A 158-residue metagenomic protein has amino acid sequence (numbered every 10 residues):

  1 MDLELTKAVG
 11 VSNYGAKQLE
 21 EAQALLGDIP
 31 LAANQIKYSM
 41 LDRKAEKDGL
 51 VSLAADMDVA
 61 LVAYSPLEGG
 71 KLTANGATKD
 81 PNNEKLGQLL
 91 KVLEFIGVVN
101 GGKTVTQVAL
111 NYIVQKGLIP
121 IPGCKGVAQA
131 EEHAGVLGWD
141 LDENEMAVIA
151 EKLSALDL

Functional and structural regions predicted by a protein language model:
M1-L158: Beta/alpha (TIM)-barrel catalytic core signal, keyed to glycine-rich beta->alpha loops juxtaposed to Asp/Glu that bind
